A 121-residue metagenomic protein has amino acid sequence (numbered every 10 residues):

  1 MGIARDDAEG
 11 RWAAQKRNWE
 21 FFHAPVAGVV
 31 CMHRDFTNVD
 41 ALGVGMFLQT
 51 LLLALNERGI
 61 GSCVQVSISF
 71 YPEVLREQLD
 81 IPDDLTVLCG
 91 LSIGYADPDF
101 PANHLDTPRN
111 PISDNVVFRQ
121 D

Functional and structural regions predicted by a protein language model:
M1-D121: Acidic, surface-exposed loops and disordered segments
